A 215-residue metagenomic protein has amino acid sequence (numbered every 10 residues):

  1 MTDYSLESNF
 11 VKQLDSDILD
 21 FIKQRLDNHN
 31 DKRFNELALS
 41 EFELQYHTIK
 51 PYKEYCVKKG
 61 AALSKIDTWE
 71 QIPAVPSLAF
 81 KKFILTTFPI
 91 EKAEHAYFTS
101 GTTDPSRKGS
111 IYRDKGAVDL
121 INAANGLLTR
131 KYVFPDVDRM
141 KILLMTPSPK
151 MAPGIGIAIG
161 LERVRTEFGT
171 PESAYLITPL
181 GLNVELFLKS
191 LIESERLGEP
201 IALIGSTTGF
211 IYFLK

Functional and structural regions predicted by a protein language model:
D3-L26, K59, W69-K215: Active-site phosphate/ATP/adenylate-binding loop shared across adenylate-forming ligases
R33-L39, K53-L78: Short secondary-structure junction/hinge motifs that connect adjacent elements
S40-F42, I84-L85: Short secondary-structure capping/turn segments at boundaries of alpha-helices and beta-strands
